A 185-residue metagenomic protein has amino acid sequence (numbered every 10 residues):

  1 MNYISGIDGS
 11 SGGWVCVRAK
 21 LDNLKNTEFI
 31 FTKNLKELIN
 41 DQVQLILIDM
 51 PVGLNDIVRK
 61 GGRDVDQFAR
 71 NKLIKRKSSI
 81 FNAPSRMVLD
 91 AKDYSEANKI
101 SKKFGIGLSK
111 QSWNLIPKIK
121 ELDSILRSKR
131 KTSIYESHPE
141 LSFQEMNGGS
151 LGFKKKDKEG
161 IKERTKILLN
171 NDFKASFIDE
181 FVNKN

Functional and structural regions predicted by a protein language model:
N2-N185: Phosphate- and other anionic-substrate recognition elements at nucleic-acid/protein interfaces
